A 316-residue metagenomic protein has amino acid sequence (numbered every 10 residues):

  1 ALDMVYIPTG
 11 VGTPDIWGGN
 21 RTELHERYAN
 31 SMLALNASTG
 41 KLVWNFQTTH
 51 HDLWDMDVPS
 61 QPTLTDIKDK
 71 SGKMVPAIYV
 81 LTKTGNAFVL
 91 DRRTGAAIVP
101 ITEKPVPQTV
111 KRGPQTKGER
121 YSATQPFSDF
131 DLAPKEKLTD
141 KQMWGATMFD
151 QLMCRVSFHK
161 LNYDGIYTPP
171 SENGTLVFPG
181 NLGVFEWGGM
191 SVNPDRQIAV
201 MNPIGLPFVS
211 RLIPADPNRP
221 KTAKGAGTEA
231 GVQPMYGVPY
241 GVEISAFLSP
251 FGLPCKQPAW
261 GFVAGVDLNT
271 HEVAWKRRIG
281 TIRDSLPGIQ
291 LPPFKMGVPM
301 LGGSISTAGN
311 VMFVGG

Functional and structural regions predicted by a protein language model:
A1-G316: Beta-sheet-rich non-transmembrane sensory/scaffold domains
